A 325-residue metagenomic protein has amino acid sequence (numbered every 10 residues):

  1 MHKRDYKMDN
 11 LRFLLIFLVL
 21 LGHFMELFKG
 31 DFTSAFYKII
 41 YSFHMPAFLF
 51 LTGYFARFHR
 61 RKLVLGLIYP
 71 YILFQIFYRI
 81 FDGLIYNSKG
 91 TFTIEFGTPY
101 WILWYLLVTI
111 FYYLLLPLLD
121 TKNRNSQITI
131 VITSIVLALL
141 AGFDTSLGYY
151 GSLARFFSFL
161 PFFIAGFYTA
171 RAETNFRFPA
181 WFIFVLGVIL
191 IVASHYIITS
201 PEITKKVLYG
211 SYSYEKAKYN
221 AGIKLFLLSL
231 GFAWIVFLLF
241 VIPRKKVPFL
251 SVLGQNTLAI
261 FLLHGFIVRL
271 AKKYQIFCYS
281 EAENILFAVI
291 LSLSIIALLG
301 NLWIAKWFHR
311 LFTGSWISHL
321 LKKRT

Functional and structural regions predicted by a protein language model:
M1-T325: Alpha-helical transmembrane segments and their immediate juxtamembrane cytosolic regions
